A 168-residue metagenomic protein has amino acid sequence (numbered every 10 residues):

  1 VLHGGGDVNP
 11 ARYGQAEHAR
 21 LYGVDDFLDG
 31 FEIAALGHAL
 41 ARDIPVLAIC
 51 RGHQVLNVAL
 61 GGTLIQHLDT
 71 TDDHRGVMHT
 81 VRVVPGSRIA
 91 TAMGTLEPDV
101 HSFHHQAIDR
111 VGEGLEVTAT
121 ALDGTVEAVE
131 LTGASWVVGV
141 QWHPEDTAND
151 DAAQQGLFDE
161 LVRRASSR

Functional and structural regions predicted by a protein language model:
V1-L47, L60, I65, D159-S166: Flexible gly/pro-rich beta->alpha loop and the following alpha-helix that scaffold active-site loops
G5, A134, E145: Flexible loop residues that form catalytic and substrate-binding hotspots at small-molecule/glycan-binding clefts
G14-A34, V58-D99: A conserved active-site-flanking secondary-structure segment within enzyme catalytic domains
C50: Conserved G/P- and acidic residue-centered "switch" motifs that form tight phosphate/ATP-binding loops in soluble
T80, V126-A128, G139: Conserved hydrophobic/aromatic beta-strand scaffold that supports enzyme active sites
G86-G133: Catalytic beta-strand/loop cores that center a nucleophilic Ser/Cys/Thr and support acyl-enzyme chemistry
V140, P144-R168: Acyltransferase
